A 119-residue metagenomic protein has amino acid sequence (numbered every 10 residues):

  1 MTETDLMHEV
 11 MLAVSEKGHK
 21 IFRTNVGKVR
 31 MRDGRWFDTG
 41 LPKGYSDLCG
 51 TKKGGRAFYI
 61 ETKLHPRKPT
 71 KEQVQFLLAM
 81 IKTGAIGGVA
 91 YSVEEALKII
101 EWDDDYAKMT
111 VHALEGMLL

Functional and structural regions predicted by a protein language model:
M1-L119: Catalytic phosphate/metal-binding cores of nucleic-acid and nucleotide-processing enzymes, i.e., regions that mediate
